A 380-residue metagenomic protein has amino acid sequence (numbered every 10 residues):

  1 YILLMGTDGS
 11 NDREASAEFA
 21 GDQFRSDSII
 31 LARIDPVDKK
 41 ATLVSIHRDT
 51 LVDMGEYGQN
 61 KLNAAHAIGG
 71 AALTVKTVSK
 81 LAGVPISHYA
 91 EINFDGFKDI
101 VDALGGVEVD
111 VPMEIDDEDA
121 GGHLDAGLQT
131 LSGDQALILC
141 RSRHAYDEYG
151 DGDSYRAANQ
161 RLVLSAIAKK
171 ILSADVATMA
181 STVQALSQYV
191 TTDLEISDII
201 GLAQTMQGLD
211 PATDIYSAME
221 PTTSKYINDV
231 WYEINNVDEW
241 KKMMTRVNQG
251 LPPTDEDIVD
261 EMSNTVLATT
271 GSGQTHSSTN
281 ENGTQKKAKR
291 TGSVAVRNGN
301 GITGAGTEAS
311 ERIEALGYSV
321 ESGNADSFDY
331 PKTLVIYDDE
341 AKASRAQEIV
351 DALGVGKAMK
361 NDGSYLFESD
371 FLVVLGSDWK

Functional and structural regions predicted by a protein language model:
Y1-D38: Entry/capping segment at the start of metal-dependent catalytic domains with acidic active-site entry clusters
D12-R13, L194-K289, A309: C-terminal solvent-exposed extensions
A15-A20, N60-I68, G83-H88, A126 (+7 more regions): Second-shell loop/turn segments in exported
F24-I29, D38-I46, Y57-Q59, L73 (+11 more regions): Extracytoplasmic
S26-S28, L43, Q59, A71-S79 (+13 more regions): Extracytoplasmic/secreted envelope proteins and their assembly/folding machinery, especially bacterial periplasmic
N63-D125, S173, V190-I199, M206-P211: Amphipathic, coiled-coil-like alpha-helical scaffolding segments used for oligomerization/assembly
I100-M179, V183, S187-V190, T275-H276 (+1 more regions): Flexible, polar/acidic helix-loop-strand segments at domain edges
A295-N300, E308-A309, L316-K380: BRCT (BRCA1 C-terminal) domain core and associated BRCT-interaction motifs
